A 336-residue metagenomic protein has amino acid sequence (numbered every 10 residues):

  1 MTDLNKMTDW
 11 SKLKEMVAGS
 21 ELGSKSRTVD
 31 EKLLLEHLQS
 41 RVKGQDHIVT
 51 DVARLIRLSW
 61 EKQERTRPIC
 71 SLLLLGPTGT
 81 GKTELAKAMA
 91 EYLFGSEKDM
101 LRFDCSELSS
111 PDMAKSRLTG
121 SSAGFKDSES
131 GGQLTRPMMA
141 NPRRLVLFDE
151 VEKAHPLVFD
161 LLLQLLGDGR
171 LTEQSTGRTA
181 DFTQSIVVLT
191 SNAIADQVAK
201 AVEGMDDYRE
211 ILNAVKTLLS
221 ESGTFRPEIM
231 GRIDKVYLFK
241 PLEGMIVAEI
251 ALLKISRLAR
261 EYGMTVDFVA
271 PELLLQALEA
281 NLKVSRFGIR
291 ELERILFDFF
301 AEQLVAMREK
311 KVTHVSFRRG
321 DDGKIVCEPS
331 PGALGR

Functional and structural regions predicted by a protein language model:
M1-R336: AAA+ P-loop NTPase nucleotide-binding core of proteostasis motors
